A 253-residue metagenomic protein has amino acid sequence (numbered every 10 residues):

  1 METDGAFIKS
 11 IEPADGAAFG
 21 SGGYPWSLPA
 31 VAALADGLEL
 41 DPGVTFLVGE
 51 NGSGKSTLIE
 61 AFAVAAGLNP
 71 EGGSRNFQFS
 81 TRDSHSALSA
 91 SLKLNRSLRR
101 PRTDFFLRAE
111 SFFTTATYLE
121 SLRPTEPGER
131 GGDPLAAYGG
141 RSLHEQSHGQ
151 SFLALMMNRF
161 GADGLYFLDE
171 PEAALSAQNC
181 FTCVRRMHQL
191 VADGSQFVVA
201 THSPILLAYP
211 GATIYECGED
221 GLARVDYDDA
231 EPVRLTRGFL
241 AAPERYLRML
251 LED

Functional and structural regions predicted by a protein language model:
E2-D36: N-terminal pre-Walker A segment at the start of P-loop NTPase domains
V31-P42, R159-G161, Q189: Phosphate-binding P-loop
V44-F46, S56-P124: ABC ATPase nucleotide-binding domain signature region
G52-S53: ATP-binding Walker
T103, A162-L165, V191-V198: Loop/turn-to-beta-strand initiation segments
A116-Q146: Conserved P-loop NTPase mechanochemical-coupling segment
Y138, S142, Q146-E170, Q178-L190: GG-anchored amphipathic helix commonly corresponding to the ABC/SMC/Rad50 NBD signature/C-loop
Q178-Q196, S203-D253: C-terminal lobe/lid and adjacent interdomain/linker elements of RecA-like ASCE P-loop ATPase modules
